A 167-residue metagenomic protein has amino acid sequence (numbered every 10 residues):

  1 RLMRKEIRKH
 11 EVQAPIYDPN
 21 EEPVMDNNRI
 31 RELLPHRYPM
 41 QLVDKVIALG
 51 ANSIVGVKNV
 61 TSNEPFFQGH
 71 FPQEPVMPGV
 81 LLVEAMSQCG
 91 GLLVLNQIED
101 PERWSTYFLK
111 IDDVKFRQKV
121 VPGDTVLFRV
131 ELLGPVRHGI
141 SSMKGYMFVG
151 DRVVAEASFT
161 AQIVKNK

Functional and structural regions predicted by a protein language model:
R1, V46, I111-G150: Hydrophobic beta-sheet segments that form the core/acyl-binding groove of ACP/CoA-dependent acyl-chain-processing
R1-P35, V154-K167: Segments adjacent to and within acyl-thioester-processing domains across lipid and secondary-metabolism enzymes
P15-V24, G90-R129, V154, A161: Hydrophobic beta-strand-centered segment that forms part of the acyl-chain substrate-binding groove
L33, Y38-M77: Catalytic strand-loop segment that frames the active site of acyl-thioester-processing enzymes
Q41, A51-V55, T125-L127, S142 (+1 more regions): Intrinsic-disorder/low-complexity, polar/charged segments enriched in Ser/Thr/Lys/Arg/Asp/Glu/Gln
V46, M77-P101: Active-site helix/loop of acyl-thioester processing domains in fatty-acid/polyketide metabolism, spanning hotdog-fold
A48-A51, F116, F159: Hydrophobic/anchoring residues in structured secondary elements
V60-S62, L132-G134, V149-D151, A161-K165: Beta-strand elements of well-folded, non-transmembrane domains
